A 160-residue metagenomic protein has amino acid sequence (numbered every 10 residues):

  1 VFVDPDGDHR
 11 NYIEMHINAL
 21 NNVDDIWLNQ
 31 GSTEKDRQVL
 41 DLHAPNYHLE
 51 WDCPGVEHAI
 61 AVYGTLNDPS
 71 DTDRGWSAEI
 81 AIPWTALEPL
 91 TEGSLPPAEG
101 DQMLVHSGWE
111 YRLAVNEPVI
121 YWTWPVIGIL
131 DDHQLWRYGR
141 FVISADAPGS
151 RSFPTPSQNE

Functional and structural regions predicted by a protein language model:
F2-E160: Structural preference for beta-rich elements and adjacent junctions enriched in aromatics
